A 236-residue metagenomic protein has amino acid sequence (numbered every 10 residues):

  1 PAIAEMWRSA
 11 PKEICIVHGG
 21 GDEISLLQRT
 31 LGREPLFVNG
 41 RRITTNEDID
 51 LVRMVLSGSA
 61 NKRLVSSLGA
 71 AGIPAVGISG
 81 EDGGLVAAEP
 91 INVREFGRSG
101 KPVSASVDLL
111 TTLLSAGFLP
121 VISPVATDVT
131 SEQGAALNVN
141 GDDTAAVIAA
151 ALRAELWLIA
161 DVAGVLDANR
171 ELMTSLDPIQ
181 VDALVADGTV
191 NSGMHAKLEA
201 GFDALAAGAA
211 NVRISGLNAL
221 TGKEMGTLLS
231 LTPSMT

Functional and structural regions predicted by a protein language model:
P1-T236: C-terminal catalytic "cap/lid" subdomain
